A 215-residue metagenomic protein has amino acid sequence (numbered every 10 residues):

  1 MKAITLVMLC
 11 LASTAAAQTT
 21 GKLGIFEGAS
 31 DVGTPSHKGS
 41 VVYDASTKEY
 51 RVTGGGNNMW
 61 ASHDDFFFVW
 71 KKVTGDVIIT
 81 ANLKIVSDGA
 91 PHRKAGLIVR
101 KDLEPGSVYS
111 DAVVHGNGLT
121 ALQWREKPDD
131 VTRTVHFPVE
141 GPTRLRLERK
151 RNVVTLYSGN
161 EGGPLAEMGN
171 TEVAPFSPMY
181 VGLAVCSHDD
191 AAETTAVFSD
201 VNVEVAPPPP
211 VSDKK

Functional and structural regions predicted by a protein language model:
M1-I4: Positively charged n-region of N-terminal signal peptides that target proteins for export
L6-L9, V52: Intrinsically disordered and other compositionally biased segments
L9-A17: Hydrophobic h-region of N-terminal signal peptides that target proteins for export in Gram-negative bacteria
Q18-K215: Extracellular glycan-recognition regions
